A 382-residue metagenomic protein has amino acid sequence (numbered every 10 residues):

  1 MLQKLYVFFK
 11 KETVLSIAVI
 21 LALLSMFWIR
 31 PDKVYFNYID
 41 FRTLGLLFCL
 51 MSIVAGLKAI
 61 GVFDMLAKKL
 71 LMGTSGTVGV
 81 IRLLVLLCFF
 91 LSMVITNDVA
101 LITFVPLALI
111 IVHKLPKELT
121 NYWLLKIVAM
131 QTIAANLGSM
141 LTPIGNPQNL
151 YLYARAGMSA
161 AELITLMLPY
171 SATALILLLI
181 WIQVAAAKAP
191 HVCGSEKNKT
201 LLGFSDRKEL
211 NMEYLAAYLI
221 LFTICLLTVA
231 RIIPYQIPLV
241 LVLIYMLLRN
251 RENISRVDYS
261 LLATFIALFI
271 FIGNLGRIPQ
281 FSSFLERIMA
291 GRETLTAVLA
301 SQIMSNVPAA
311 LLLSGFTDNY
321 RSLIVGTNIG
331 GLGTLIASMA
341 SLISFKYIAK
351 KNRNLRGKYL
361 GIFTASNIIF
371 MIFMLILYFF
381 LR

Functional and structural regions predicted by a protein language model:
M1-I17, G76-T77, R207-A217, G361: N-terminal membrane topogenic signal
L2, A161-R207, L342-R382: Juxtamembrane and boundary regions of transmembrane helices in multi-pass small-molecule transporters and channels
Q3-V34, L46-G61, A185-K188, I224-E252 (+2 more regions): Structural signal for alpha-helical transmembrane segments and their membrane-water exit/capping regions in multi-pass
L5-K11, K33-T43, A160-Y170, K208-L210 (+3 more regions): Interfacial loop-to-helix junctions that mark the boundaries of transmembrane helices in multi-pass membrane
Y38, I60, D64-A67, Y218-D318: Transmembrane helical segments that form the transport core of multi-pass membrane transport proteins
F41-T43, M72-V85, L115-I127, M212-A216 (+2 more regions): Membrane-interfacial loop-to-helix junctions in multi-pass transporters
V78-L83, P116-M130, M158-L168, N319-G331 (+1 more regions): Membrane-interface alpha-helices at helix entry/exit sites of multi-pass transporters
F90-M140, Y151, L311-I324, R353 (+1 more regions): Hydrophobic transmembrane alpha-helices that form the pore/transport pathway of multi-pass ion and small-solute
